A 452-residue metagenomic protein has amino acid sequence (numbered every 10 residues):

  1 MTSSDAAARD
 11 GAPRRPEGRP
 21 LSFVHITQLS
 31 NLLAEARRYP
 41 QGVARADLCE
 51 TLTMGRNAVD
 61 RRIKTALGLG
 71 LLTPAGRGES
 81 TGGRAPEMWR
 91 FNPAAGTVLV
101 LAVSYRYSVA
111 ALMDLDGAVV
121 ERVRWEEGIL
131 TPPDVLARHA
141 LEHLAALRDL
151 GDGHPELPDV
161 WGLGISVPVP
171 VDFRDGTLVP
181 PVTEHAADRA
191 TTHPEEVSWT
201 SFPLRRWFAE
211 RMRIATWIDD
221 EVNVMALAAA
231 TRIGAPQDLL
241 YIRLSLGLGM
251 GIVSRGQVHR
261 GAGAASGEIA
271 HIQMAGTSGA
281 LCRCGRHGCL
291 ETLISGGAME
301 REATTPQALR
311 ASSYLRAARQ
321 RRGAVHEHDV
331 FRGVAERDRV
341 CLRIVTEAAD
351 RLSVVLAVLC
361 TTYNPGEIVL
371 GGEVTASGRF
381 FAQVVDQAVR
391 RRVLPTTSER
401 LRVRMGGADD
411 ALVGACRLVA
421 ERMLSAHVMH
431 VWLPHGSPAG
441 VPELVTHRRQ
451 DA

Functional and structural regions predicted by a protein language model:
M1-R77, T81-A85, R90-R124, L130-A145 (+6 more regions): ATP-binding/phosphotransfer module of carbohydrate and carboxylate kinases, centering on a glycine-rich
G78, P168-V171, S245-G247, V374: Short glycine-rich anion-binding loops that position phosphate/pyrophosphate groups of nucleotides and phosphorylated
R106-S108, P170-F173, G249: Short, acidic Gly/Pro/Ser/Thr-rich loop/turn segments
D114, F173, V253: Short, acidic, Ser/Thr-enriched surface-loop or helix-capping motifs
R122, I129-D238, F380-R391: Glycine-rich phosphate-binding loop and adjoining helix at the ATP-binding site of ATP-dependent phosphoryl-transfer
R122-R124, T131-L136, P194-R332, E443-L444: Glycine/GP-enriched mid-protein hinge/lid loop-to-helix segment characteristic of carbohydrate kinases
